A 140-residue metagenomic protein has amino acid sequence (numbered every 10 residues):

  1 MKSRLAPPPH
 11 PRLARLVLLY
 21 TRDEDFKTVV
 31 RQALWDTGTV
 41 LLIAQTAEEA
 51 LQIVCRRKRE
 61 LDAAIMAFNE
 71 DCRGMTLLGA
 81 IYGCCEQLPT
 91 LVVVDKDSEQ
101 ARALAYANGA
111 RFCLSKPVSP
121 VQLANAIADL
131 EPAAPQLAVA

Functional and structural regions predicted by a protein language model:
M1-T39, R59-E60, Y82-G83, S119-A140: Non-catalytic signal-transmission and effector/linker regions of two-component phosphorelay proteins
L19-D23, Q45, M66-E70, V93-K96: Structural motif
K27, E60-C84: Conserved phosphotransfer microenvironments
Q32-D36, I53, L104: Alpha-helical interaction/dimerization surfaces of two-component signaling modules
I43-A63, E70-D71: Acidic, metal-coordinating helix/loop segments flanking the phosphotransfer/catalytic sites of two-component signaling
T76, K96-C113: Alpha4 helix (beta4-alpha4-beta5 surface) of REC/receiver domains from two-component response regulators
Q87-E99: A short, hydrophobic beta-strand element within the central beta-sheet of small alpha/beta folds
K116: A Lys-centered signature of the CheY-like receiver
